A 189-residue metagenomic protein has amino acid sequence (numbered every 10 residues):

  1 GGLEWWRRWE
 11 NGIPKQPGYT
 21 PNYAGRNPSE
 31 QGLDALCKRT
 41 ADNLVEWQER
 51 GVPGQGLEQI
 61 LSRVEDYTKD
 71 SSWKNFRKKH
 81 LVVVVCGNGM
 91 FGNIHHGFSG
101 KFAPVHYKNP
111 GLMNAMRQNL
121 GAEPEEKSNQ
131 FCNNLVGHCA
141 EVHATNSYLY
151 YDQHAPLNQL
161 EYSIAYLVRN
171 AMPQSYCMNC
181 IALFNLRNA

Functional and structural regions predicted by a protein language model:
G1-A189: Catalytic cores of nucleic-acid editing and processing enzymes, centered on the cytidine/adenosine deaminase
